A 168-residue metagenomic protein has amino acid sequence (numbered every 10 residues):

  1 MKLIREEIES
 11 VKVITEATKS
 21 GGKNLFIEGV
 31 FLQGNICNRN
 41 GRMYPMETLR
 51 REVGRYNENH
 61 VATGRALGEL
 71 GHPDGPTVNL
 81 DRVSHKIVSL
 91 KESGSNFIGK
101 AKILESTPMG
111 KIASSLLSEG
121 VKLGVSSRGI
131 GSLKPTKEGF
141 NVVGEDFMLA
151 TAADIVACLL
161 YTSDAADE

Functional and structural regions predicted by a protein language model:
L3-E7, K12-K19, N24-G29, N38 (+4 more regions): Residue microenvironments linked to proteolytic maturation and disulfide-stabilized extracellular modules
V30-G54: N-terminal "first-domain core" detector
R42, D74-L80: Acidic Ser/Thr/Pro-rich low-complexity disordered segments that often serve as glycosylated linkers/stalks around
R50, G54, R65-L67, G71: Short helix/strand-bridging catalytic loops that position acidic/His residues to coordinate divalent metals and engage
D164-E168: A short, hydrophobic C-terminal helix/tail in secreted or cell-surface proteins
